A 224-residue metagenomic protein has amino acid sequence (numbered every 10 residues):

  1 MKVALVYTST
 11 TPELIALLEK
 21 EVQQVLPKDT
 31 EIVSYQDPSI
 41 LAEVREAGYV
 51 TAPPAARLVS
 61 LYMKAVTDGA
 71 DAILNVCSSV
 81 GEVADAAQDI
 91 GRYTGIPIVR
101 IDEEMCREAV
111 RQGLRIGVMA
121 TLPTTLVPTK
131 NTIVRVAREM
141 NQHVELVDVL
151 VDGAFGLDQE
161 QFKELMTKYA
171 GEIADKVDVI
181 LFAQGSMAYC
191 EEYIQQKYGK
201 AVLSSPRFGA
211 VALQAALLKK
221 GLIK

Functional and structural regions predicted by a protein language model:
M1-K224: Non-catalytic structural scaffold of enzyme domains
